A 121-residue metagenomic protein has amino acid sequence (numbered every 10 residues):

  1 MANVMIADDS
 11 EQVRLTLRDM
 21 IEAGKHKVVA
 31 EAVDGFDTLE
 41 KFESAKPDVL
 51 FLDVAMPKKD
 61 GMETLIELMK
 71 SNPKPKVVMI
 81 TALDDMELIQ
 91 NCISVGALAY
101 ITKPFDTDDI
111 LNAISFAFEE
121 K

Functional and structural regions predicted by a protein language model:
E11-A30: Two-component/phosphorelay signaling modules centered on CheY-like receiver
D34-D37, D60-E63: Acidic catalytic/metal-coordinating carboxylates
A45-F51: Active-site beta3 strand of CheY-like receiver
M56: Receiver (REC) domain active-site loop signature in two-component systems and cognate sites in sensor histidine kinases
L83-D84: Short, conserved "switch-loop" micro-motifs in signal-transduction and mechanochemical regulators
E87, F105-S115: C-terminal output helix
